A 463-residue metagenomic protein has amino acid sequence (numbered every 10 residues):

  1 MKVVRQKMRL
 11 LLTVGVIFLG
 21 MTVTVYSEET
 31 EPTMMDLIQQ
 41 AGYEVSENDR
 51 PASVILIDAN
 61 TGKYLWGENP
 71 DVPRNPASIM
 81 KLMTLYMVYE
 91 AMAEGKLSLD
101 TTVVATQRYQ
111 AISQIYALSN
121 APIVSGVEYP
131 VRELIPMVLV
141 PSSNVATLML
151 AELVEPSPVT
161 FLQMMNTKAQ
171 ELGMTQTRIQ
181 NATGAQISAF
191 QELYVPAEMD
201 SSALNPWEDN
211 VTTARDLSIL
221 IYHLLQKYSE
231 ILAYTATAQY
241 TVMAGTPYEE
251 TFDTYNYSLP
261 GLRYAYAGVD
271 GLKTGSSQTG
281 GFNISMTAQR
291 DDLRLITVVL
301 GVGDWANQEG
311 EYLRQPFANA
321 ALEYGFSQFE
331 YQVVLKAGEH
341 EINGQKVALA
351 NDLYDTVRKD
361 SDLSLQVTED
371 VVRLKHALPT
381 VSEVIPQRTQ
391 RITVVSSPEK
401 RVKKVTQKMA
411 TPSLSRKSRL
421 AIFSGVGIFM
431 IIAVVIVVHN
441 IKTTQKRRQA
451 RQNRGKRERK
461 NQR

Functional and structural regions predicted by a protein language model:
V3-K7, D71, L134, K417: Hydrophobic, aromatic-rich alpha-helical transmembrane segments and their membrane-interface anchor motifs
V3-S27, L420-N440: Sec-dependent N-terminal signal peptides of Gram-positive bacterial secreted proteins and lipoproteins
I17-L19, T61, Q110, L295 (+1 more regions): Generic "edge-of-domain/loop-turn" microfeature
S27-A214, L225-Y228: Active-site-adjacent loops and short helices of periplasmic peptidoglycan-processing enzymes
G95, V124-G126, R416-L420, I432: Glycine-centered small-residue hotspots that permit tight backbone geometry or close packing
R178, Q191-E192, P196-G425, V435-R459: Domain-terminus/edge residues, biased toward the C-terminal soluble/receptor-binding domains of extracytoplasmic
